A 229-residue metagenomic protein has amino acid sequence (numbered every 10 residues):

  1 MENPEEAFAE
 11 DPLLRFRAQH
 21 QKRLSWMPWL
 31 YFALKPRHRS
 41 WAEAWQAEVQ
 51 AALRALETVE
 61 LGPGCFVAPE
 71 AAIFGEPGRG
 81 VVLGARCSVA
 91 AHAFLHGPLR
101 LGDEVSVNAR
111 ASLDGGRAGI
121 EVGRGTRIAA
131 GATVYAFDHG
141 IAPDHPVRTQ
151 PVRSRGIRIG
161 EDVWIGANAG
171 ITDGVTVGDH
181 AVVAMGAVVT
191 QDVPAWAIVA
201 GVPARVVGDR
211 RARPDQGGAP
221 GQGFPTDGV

Functional and structural regions predicted by a protein language model:
M1-G64, G125, G131-A132, D138-D144 (+5 more regions): Terminal amphipathic alpha-helical/low-complexity segments used for targeting or macromolecular assembly
A44, G166, A184: Short, conserved clusters of charged catalytic residues that mark active-site and nucleotide-handling motifs
A68-L83, S88-T176, V202-P203, R210-G217: Flexible, glycine/small-residue-enriched loop-and-beta-strand segment within the central core of proteins
T172, V182-A184, V188: A generic "structured core" feature
